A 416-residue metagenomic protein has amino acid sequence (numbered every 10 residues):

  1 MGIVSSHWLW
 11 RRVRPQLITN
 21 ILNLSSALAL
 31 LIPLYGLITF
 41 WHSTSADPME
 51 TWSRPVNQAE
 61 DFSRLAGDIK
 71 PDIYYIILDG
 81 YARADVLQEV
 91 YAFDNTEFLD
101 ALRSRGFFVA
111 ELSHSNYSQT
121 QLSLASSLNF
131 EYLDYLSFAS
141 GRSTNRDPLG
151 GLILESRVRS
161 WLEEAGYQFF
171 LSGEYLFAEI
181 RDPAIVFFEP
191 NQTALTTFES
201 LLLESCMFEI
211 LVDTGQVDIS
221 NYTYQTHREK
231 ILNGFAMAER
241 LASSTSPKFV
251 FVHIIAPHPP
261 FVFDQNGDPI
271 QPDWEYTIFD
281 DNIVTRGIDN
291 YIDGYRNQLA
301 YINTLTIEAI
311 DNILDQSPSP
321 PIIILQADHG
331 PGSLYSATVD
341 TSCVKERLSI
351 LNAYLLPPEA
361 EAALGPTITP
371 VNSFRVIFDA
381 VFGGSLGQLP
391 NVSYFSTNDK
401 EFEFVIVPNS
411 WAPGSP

Functional and structural regions predicted by a protein language model:
M1-P416: Catalytic domains that recognize anionic headgroups
